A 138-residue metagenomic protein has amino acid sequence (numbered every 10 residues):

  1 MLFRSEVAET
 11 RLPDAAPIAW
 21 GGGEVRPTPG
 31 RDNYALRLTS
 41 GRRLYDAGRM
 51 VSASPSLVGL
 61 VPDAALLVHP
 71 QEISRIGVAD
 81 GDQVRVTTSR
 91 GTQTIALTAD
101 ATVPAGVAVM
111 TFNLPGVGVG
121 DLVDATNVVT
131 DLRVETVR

Functional and structural regions predicted by a protein language model:
M1-S56, L60: Long, low-complexity segments enriched in small/aliphatic residues
M1-V7, R42, V51-L67, Q71-R138: Long, contiguous, secondary-structure-rich segments that constitute the structural scaffold of globular domains
